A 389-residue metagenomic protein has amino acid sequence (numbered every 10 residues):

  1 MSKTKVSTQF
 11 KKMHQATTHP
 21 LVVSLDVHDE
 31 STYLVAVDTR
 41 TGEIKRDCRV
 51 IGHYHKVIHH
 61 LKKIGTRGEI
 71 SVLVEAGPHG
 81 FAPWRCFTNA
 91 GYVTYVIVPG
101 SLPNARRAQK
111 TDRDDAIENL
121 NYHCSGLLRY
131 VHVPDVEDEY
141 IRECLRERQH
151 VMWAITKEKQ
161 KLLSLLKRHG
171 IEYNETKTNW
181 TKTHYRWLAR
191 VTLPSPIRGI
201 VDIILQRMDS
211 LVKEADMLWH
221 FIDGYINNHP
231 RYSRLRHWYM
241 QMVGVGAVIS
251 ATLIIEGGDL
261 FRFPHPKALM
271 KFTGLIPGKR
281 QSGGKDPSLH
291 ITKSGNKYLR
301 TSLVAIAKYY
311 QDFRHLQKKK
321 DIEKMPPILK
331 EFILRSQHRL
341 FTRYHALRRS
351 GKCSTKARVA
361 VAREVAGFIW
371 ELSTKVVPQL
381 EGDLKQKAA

Functional and structural regions predicted by a protein language model:
M1-A16, D216, H220-G224: Charged, flexible boundary elements
H14-D38, N119: Gly/Thr-rich phosphate-binding beta-strand-loop-beta motif of the actin/hexokinase/Hsp70
T41-E69: Nucleic-acid-processing active sites and adjacent nucleic-acid-binding tracks, predominantly divalent metal-dependent
Y95-H132, E139, E143, K285-K293: Short alpha-helix plus adjacent loop in nuclease-associated cores
Q149-W238: Glycine-rich, often acidic, oxyanion-interacting loops/wings at catalytic, nucleic-acid, or phospho-protein interfaces
M240-Q241, A247-V248, T252-S350, A389: Phosphate-backbone recognition surface of nucleic-acid-processing proteins
T342-A388: Basic, amphipathic alpha-helical segments enriched in Lys/Arg and hydrophobic/aromatic residues
